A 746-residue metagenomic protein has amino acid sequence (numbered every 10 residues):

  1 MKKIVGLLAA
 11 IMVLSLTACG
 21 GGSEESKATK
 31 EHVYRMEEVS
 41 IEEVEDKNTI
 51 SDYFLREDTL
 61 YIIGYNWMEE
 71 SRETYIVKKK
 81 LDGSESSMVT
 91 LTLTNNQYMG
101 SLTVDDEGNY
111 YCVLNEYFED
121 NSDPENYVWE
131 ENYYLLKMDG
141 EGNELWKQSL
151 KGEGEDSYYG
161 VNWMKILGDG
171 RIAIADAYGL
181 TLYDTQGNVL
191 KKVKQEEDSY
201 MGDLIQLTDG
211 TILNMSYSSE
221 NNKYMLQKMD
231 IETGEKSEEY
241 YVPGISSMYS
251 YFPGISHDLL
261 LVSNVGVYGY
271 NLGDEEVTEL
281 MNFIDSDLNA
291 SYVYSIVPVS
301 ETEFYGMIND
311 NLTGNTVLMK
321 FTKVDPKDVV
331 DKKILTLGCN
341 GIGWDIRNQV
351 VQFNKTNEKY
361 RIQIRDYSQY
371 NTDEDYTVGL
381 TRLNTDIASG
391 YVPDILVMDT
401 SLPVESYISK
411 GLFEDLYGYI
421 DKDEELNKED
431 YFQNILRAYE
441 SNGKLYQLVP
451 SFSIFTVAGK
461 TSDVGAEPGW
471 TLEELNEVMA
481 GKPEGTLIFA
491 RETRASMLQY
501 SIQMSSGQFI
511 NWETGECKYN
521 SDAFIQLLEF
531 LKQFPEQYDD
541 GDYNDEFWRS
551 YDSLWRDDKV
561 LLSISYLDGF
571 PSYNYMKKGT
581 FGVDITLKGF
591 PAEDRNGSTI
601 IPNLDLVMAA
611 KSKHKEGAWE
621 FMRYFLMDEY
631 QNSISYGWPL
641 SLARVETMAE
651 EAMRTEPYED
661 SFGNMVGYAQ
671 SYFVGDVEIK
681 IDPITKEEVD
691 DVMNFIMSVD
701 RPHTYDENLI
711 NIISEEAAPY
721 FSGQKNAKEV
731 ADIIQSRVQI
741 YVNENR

Functional and structural regions predicted by a protein language model:
G20-E70, Y75-K79, G83, E116-D120 (+11 more regions): Conserved N-terminal structural module of periplasmic/extracytoplasmic solute-binding proteins
E116, G160-N162, N384-T385, P393-D394 (+4 more regions): A structural signal for short loop-to-beta-strand junctions that line the ligand-binding cleft of periplasmic/secreted
R361-Y431, E440, D552-L562, K578-G579: Extracytoplasmic "Venus flytrap"/periplasmic binding protein-like
Y407-G411, Y417, F432-E473, R491-G515 (+2 more regions): Periplasmic solute-binding protein
Y417-D430, G507-L528, G579, G589-T599 (+1 more regions): Short, solvent-exposed loop/beta-turn-alpha elements that line the ligand-binding surface or hinge of extracytoplasmic
T514-W548, Y575, I585-F590: Glycine-centered hinge/linker elements that transmit conformational signals in sensory and ligand-binding systems
K577-R654, M697-S698: Extracytoplasmic/periplasmic substrate-recognition and gating elements
I600, F662-V738: C-terminal capping/gating helix-and-loop segments adjacent to ligand/active sites or protein-protein/ligand interfaces
